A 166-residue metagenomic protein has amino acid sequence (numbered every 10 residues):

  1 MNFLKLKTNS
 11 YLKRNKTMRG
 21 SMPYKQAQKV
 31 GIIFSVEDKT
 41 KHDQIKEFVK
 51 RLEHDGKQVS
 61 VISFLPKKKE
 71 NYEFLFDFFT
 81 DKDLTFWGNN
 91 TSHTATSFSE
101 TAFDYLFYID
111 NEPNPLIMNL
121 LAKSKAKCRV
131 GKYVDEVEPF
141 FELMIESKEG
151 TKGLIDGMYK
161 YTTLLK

Functional and structural regions predicted by a protein language model:
M1-K29, K39: Short N-terminal or domain-adjacent regulatory/targeting segments
Y11-T17, F78-S97: Glycine-rich, highly charged phosphate/nucleotide-binding loops
D38-D55: Histidine-anchored nucleotide/phosphate-binding helix
Q58-L65, K132: Short internal beta-strands
Y72-D83, F141-S147: Active-site regions of enzymes building and remodeling cell-envelope glycoconjugates
D104-F107: Structural motif
N111-S124: An aromatic- and histidine-rich active-site surface loop
E138-K166: Active-site-proximal region of nucleotide-activated glycan assembly enzymes, centered on histidine/acidic-rich loops
